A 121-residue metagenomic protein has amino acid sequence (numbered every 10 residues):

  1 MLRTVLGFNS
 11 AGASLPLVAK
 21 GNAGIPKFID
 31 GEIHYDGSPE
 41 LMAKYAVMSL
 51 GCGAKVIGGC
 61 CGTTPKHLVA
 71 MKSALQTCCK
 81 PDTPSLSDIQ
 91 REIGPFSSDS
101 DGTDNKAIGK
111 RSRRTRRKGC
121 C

Functional and structural regions predicted by a protein language model:
M1-C121: Domain-level signal for soluble alpha/beta catalytic cores
